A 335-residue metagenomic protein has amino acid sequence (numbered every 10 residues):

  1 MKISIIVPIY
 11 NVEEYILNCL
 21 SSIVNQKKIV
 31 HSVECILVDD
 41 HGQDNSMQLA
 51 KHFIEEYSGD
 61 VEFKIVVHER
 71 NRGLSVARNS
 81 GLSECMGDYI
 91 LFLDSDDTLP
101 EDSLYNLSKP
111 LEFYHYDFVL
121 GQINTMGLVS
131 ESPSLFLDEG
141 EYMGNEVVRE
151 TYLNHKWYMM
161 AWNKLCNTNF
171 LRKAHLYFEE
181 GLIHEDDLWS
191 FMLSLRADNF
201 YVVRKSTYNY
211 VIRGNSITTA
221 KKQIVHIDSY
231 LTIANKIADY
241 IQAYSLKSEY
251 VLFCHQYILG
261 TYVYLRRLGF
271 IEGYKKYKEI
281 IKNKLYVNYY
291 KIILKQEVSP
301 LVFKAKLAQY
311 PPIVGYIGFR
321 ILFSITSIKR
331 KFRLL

Functional and structural regions predicted by a protein language model:
V12-Q26: Short, well-formed alpha-helical segments that are part of the catalytic scaffolds of diverse glycosyltransferases
Y15-L17, D44-F53, T98, D102: Acidic helix N-cap motif at the loop->helix transition within catalytic regions of sugar-transfer enzymes
S22, D39-L49, R70: A conserved acidic beta->alpha catalytic loop
H31-H41, K64-H68, S95: Short beta-strand/loop segment that forms part of the nucleotide-sugar
H68-C85: Glycine-rich, basic loop-to-helix element that forms the pyrophosphate-binding segment of sugar-nucleotide handling
I90: Short aromatic/hydrophobic "clamp" motif used to bind/position activated sugar donors
S95-Y201, V211-V225: Donor-binding/catalytic cores of nucleotide-activated saccharide and glycerol-phosphate transferases/polymerases
Y116, I271-L335: Membrane-interface aromatic/basic loop that binds lipid-linked glycans or pyrophosphate carriers, typified by
